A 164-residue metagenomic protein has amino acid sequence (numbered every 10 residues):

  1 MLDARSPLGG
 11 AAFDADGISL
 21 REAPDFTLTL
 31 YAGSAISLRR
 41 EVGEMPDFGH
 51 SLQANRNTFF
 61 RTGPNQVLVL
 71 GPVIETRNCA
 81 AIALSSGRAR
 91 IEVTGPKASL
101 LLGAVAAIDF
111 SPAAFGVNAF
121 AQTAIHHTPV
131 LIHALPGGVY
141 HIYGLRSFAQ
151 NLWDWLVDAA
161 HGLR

Functional and structural regions predicted by a protein language model:
M1-R164: Basic, glycine/lysine-rich polyanion-binding surfaces/domains
